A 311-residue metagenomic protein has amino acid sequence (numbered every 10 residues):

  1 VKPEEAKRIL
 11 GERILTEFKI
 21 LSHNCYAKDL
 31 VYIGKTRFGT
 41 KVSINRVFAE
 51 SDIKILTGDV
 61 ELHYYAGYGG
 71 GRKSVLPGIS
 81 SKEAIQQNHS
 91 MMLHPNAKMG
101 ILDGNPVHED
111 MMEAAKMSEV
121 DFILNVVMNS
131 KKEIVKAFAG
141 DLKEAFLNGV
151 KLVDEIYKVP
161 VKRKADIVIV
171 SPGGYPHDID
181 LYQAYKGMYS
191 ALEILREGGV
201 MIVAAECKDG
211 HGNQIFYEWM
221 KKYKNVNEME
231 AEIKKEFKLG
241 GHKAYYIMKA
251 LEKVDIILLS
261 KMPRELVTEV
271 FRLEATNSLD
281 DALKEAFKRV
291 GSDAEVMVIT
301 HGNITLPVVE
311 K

Functional and structural regions predicted by a protein language model:
K2-Y68: An acidic, phosphate/nucleotide-engaging active-site surface
T36, N45-A49, L56-N125, S130 (+1 more regions): Conserved phosphate- and dinucleotide-binding cores of soluble alpha/beta proteins, encompassing both enzyme active
I55-T57, D166-S171, I202, M297-V298: Structural motif
T57, H63-A66, A84-Q87, E133 (+4 more regions): Short helix/loop capping segments that flank catalytic or ligand/cofactor-binding pockets
K98-Y175: Membrane-embedded hairpin module used as a gating/binding unit in multi-pass transport and secretion proteins
D178-I257: C-terminal catalytic subdomain
S260-K311: Extended hydrophobic packing segments that form well-structured cores
